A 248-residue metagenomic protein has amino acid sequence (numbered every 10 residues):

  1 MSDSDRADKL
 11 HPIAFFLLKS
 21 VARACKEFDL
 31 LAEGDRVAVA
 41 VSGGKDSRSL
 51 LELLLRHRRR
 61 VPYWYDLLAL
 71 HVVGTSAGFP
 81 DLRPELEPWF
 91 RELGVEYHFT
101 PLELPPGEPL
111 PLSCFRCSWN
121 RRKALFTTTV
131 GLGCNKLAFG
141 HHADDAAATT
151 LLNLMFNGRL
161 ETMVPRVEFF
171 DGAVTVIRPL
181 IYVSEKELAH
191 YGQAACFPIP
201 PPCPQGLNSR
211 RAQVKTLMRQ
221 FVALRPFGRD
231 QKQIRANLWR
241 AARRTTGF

Functional and structural regions predicted by a protein language model:
S2-I13, L17-V39, L68, K136 (+1 more regions): ATP/NTP-dependent adenylation/nucleotidyl-transfer catalytic domains that generate, transfer, or process NMP-activated
S2-L151, F156-R159, K186-A194: ATP-dependent adenylation/nucleotidyltransferase module used to activate substrates
